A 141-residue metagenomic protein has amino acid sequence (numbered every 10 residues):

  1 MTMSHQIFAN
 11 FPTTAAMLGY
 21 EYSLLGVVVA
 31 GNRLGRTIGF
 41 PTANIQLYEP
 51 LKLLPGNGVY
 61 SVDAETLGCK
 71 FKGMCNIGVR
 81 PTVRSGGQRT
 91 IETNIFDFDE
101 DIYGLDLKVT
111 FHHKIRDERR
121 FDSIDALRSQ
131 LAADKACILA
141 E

Functional and structural regions predicted by a protein language model:
M1-A43: Anionic-ligand-binding alpha/beta catalytic cores of soluble enzymes and soluble regulatory domains that recognize
L24, A30-E141: Phosphate/ribose-recognition catalytic cores of enzymes acting on nucleotide-derived substrates
